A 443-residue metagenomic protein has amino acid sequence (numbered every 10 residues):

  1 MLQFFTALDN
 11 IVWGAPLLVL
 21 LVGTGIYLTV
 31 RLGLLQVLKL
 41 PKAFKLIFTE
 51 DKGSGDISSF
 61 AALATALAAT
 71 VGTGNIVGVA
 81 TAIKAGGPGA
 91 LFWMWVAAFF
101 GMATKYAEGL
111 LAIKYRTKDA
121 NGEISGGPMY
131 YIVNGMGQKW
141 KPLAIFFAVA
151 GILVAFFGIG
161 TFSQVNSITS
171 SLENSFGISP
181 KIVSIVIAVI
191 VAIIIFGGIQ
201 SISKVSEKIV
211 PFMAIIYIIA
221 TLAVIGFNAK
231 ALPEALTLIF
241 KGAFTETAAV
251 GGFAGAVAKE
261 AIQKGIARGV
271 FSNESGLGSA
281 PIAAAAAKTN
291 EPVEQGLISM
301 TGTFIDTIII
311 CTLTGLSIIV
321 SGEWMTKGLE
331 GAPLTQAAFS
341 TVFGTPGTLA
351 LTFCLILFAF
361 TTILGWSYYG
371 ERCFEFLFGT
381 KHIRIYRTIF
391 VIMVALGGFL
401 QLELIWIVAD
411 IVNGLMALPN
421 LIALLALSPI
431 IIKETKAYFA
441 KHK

Functional and structural regions predicted by a protein language model:
M1-T73, I83-A90, G101, A395 (+1 more regions): N-terminal alpha-helical transmembrane segments of multi-pass membrane transport and channel/translocase proteins
D9-K42, K84-G122, L143, D306-L313 (+1 more regions): Extracellular loop-to-transmembrane helix junctions
L17, L32-L35, G74-V79, A155-T169 (+5 more regions): Transmembrane helix-loop junctions in multi-pass membrane proteins
L20-Y27, R31, L35-F44, V165-L172 (+3 more regions): Membrane-interface loop-to-helix entry segments
T24, L28-T29, F100-G122, M129 (+3 more regions): Helix-loop-helix module between adjacent transmembrane segments
T29, E108-R116, A120, L222-L238 (+4 more regions): Extracellular/periplasmic helix-exit of transmembrane alpha-helices
L34-S58, T81-I83, G87-L91, W95 (+4 more regions): Flexible loop linkers connecting adjacent transmembrane helices in multi-pass alpha-helical membrane transporters
G53-A85, L111-G135, F146-V149, L153 (+1 more regions): Alpha-helical membrane segments and immediately flanking helix-loop junctions that form or couple to the substrate/ion
